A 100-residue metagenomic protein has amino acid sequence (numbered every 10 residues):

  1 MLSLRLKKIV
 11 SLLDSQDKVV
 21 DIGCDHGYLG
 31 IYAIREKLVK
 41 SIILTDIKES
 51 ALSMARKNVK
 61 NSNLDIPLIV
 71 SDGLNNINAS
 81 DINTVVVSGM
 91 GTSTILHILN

Functional and structural regions predicted by a protein language model:
M1-D17: Conserved alpha-helix/loop element of class I SAM-dependent methyltransferases that forms part of the SAM/SAH-binding
Q16-D25: Conserved class I S-adenosyl-L-methionine
G27, I31: Glycine-rich SAM-binding Motif I of class I
I34-R35: Gly/Ala-rich phosphate-binding loop of Rossmann-like dinucleotide-binding domains, activating on the conserved
S41-D46: Conserved SAM-binding motif I beta-strand of class I
E49, S53-S80: S-adenosyl-L-methionine
I82-G89: Short SAM/SAH-binding signature in class I
S93-N100: A short, conserved alpha-helix within the catalytic core of class I
